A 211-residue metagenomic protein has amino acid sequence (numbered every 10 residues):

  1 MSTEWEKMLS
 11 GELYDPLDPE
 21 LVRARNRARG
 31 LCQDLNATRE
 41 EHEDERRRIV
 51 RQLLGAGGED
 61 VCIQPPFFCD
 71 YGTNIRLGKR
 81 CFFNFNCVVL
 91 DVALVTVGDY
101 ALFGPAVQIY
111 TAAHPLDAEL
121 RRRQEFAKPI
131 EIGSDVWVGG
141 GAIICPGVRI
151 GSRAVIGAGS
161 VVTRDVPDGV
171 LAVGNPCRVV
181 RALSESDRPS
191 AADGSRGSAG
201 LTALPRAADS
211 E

Functional and structural regions predicted by a protein language model:
M1-D60, C177-E211: Terminal amphipathic alpha-helical/low-complexity segments used for targeting or macromolecular assembly
E40, F67-L77, F82-R149, N175-D193: Flexible, glycine/small-residue-enriched loop-and-beta-strand segment within the central core of proteins
W137, V155, L171-V173: Short-chain dehydrogenase/reductase
G140-R164: Beta-rich strand-turn-strand
V161-T163, L171, V179: Conserved hydrophobic/aromatic beta-strand scaffold that supports enzyme active sites
